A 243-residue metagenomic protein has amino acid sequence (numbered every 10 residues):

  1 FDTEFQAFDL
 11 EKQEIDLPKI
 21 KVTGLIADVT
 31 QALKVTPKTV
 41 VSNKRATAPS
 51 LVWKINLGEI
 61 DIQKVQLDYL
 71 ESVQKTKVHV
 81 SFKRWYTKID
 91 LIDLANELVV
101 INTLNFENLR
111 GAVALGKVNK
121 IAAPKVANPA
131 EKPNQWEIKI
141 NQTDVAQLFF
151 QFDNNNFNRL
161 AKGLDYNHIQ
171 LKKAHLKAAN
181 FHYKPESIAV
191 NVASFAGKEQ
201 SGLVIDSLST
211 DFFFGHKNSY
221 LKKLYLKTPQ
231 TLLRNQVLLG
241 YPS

Functional and structural regions predicted by a protein language model:
F1-S243: N-terminal targeting/secretion presequences
